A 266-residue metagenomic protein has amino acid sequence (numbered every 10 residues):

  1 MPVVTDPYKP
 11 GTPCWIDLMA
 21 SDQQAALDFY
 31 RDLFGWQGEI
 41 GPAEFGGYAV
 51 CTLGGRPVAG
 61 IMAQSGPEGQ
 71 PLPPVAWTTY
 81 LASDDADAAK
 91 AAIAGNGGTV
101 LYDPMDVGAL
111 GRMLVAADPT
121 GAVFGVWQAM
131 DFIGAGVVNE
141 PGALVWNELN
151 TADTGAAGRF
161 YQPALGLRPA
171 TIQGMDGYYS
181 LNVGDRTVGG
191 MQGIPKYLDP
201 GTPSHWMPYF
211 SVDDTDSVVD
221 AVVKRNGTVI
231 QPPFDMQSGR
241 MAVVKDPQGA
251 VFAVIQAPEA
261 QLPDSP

Functional and structural regions predicted by a protein language model:
M1-Q24, A76-T79, W127-G158, A170 (+2 more regions): N-terminal beta-strand motif that seeds the catalytic metal site of vicinal oxygen chelate
P2-V3, Y8-P10, C14-R56, G95 (+6 more regions): Core segments of cupin and vicinal oxygen chelate
T12-S21, A49-T52, P67-A92, R112-A117 (+3 more regions): Vicinal oxygen chelate
W36-L72, D118-P119, V123-M130, R168-P203 (+2 more regions): Conserved short beta-strand elements that form part of the metal-binding/catalytic scaffold of enzyme active sites
D87-D131: Hydrophobic alpha-helical segments and helix pairs
A91-V100, D220-R225, P266: Short, positively charged
G155, Y161-D264: Structured core of small recognition/catalytic domains
